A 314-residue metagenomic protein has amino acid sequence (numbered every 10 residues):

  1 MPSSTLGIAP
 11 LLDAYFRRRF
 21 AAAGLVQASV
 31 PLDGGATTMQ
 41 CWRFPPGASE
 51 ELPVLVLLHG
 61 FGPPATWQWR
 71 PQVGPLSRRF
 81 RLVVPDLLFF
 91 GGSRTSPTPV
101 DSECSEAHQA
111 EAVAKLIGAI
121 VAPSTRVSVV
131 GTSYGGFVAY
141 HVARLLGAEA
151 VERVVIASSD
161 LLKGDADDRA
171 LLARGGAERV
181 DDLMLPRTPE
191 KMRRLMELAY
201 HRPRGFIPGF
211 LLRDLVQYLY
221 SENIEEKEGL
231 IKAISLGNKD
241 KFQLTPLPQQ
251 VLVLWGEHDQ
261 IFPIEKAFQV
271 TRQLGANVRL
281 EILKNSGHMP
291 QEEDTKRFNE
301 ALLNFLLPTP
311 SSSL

Functional and structural regions predicted by a protein language model:
M1-L55, R78-R81, C104, A122 (+1 more regions): Alpha/beta-hydrolase fold catalytic core
R18, G35, D165-A173, L183-P248: Conserved alpha/beta-hydrolase catalytic His-Asp/Glu region
D33, W42-A48, G74, V84-V130 (+1 more regions): Active-site loop/oxyanion-hole signature of alpha/beta-hydrolase fold enzymes
F61-V73: The serine-hydrolase catalytic nucleophile loop
F137-R187: Flexible "cap/lid" loop of the alpha/beta hydrolase fold
L247, V253-W255, D259: Short beta-strand/loop motif that positions the catalytic acidic residue of the alpha/beta-hydrolase fold
Q249, P263-R272: Short alpha-helix in the alpha/beta-hydrolase fold that links the catalytic acid
A276-L314: Catalytic active-site module of serine/aspartate enzymes centered on a nucleophile-bearing elbow/loop
